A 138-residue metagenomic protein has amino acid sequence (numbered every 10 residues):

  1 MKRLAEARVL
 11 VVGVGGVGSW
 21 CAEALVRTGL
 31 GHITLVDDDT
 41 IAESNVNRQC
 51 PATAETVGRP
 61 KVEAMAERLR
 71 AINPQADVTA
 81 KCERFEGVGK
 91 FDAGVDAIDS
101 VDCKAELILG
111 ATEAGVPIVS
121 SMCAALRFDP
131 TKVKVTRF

Functional and structural regions predicted by a protein language model:
M1-F138: Adenine nucleotide-associated cytosolic modules
